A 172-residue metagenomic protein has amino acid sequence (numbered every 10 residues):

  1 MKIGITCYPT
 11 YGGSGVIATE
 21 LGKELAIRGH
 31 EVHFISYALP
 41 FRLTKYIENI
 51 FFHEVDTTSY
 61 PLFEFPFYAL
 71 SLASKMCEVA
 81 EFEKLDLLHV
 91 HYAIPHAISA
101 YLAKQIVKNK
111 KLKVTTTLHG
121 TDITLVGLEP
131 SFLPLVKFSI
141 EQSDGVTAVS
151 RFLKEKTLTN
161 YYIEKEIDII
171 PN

Functional and structural regions predicted by a protein language model:
I3, L87, L102-T124, T147: Active-site proximal beta-strand in glycosyltransferases
G4-Y11, K23-Y68, I167: N-terminal strand-loop element at the rim of the active site of nucleotide-sugar-dependent glycosyltransferases
Y8, L118-T121, P171-N172: Histidine-centered beta-alpha loop that forms part of the nucleotide-sugar donor binding/catalytic region in diverse
P40, P95, F152-K154: Alpha-helix capping/helix-boundary segments
P61-L87, A97-L102, P130-P134, F138: An amphipathic, basic-hydrophobic alpha-helix
K108-T115, T121-E141, E155: Nucleotide-sugar donor phosphate/pyrophosphate-binding loop at the beta->alpha transition of glycosyltransferases
E141-S150: A short beta-strand/loop micro-motif in the catalytic core of glycosyltransferases that engages the nucleotide-sugar
K154-N172: Helix-loop-beta element that forms the nucleotide-linked donor phosphate-binding surface in glycosyltransferases
